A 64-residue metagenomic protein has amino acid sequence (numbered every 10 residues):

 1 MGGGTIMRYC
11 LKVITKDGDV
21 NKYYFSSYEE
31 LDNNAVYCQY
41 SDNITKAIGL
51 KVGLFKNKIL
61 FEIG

Functional and structural regions predicted by a protein language model:
M1-M7, V36-N43: Short, surface-exposed loop and linker segments with low hydrophobicity and enrichment for Pro/Ser/Thr
G2-V20, I48, V52: Short aromatic-glycine-(Arg/Gly/Cys) micro-motifs in beta-strand/loop hairpins
G3, Y28, N33, K56-L60: Intrinsically disordered, low-complexity regions
C10-K12, F25, I44: Assembly/interface hotspot detector across virion components, adhesins/toxins, and nucleic-acid enzymes
G18-D32, C38: A short, exposed loop/beta-hairpin motif centered on an aromatic-Gly-Thr core
C38-G64: Short, mixed-charge low-complexity intrinsically disordered segments
